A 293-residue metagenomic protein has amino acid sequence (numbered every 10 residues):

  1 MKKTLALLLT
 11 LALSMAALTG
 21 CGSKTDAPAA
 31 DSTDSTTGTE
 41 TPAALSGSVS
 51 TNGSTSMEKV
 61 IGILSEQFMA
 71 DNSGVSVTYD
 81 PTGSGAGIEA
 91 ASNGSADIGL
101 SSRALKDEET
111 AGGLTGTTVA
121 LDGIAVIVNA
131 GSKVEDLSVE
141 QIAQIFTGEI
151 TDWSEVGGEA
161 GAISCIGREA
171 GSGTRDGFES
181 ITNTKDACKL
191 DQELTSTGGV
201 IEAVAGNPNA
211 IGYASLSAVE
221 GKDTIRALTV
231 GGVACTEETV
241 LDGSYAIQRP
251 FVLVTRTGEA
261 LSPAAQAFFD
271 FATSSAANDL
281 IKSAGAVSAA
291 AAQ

Functional and structural regions predicted by a protein language model:
M1-L9: Positively charged n-region of N-terminal signal peptides that target proteins for export
T4, G22-Q293: Exported/periplasmic ABC-transporter solute-binding proteins
A12: Active-site-adjacent loop/helix micro-motif of nuclease/hydrolase catalytic cores
M15-G20: C-terminal motif of bacterial Sec signal peptides marking the signal peptidase cleavage site
